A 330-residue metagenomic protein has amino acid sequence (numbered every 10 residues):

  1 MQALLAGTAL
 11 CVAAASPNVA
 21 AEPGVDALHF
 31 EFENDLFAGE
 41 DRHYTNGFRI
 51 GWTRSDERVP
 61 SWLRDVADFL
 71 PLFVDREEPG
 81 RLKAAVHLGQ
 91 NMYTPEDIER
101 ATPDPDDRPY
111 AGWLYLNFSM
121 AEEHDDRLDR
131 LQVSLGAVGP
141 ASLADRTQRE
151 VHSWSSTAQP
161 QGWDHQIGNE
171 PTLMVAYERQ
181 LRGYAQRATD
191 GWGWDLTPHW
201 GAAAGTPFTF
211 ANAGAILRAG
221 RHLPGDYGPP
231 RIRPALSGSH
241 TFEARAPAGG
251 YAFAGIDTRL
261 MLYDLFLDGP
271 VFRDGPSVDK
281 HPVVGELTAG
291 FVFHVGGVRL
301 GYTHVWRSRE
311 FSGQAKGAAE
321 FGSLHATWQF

Functional and structural regions predicted by a protein language model:
V19-V25, D56-L82, E123-R130, G183-L196 (+2 more regions): Short loop/turn motifs that connect adjacent beta-strands in outer-membrane beta-barrel proteins
A27, E96-I98, I216-F330: Outer membrane beta-barrel transmembrane domains
L28-N34, A84-M92, V133-G139, R179 (+4 more regions): Transmembrane beta-barrel strands of outer-membrane/channel proteins
F30, F48, V86, L116 (+6 more regions): Membrane-embedded beta-strands of outer-membrane beta-barrel proteins, especially the hydrophobic/small aromatic
R42-F48, Y110-L114, D129, N169-V175 (+6 more regions): Residues that define the transmembrane beta-barrel architecture of outer-membrane proteins
W52-R54, Q90, M120-E122, R179-G183 (+4 more regions): Residue-level signature of outer-membrane beta-barrel architecture
F69-R146: Long, hydrophobic/aromatic-enriched structural stretches that serve as scaffold segments
A101-P105, Q159-H165, G201, D274-S277 (+1 more regions): Extracellular loop and loop/strand-boundary signature of outer-membrane beta-barrel proteins
